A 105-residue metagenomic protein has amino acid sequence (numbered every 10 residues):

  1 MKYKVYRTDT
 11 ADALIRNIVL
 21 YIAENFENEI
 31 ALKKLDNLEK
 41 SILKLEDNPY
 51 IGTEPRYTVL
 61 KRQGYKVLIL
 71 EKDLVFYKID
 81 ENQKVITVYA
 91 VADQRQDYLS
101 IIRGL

Functional and structural regions predicted by a protein language model:
M1, Q63, K84-T87: Residue-level signal for beta-strand positions within conserved beta-sheet cores that form or flank
M1-N37: Arg/Lys-rich, positively charged N-terminal/basic patches that mediate binding to nucleic acids
K4-Y6, V19, S41, V67 (+1 more regions): Generic alpha-helical hydrophobic packing signal
V19, E39, Y89-A92: Conserved protein kinase catalytic domain
D36-K44: A short beta-strand-loop micro-motif that forms or neighbors metal/cofactor- and ligand-binding patches at active-site
E46-P49: Short proline/glycine- and basic residue-enriched helix-capping loop/turn segments at helix->loop/beta transitions
I51-N82: Basic/aromatic recognition patch in beta-strand/loop cores that engages polyanionic ligands
L70-L74, K78-L105: Enriched for short, Lys/Arg-rich terminal
